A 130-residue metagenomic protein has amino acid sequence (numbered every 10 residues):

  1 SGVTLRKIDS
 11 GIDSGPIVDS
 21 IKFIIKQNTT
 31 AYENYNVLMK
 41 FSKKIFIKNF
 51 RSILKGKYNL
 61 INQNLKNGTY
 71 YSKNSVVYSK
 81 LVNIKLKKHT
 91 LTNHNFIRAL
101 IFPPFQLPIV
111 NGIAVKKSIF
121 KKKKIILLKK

Functional and structural regions predicted by a protein language model:
S1-Y71: Donor/substrate-binding cores of folate-linked one-carbon enzymes
N62-K130: Internal anion-binding site segments
